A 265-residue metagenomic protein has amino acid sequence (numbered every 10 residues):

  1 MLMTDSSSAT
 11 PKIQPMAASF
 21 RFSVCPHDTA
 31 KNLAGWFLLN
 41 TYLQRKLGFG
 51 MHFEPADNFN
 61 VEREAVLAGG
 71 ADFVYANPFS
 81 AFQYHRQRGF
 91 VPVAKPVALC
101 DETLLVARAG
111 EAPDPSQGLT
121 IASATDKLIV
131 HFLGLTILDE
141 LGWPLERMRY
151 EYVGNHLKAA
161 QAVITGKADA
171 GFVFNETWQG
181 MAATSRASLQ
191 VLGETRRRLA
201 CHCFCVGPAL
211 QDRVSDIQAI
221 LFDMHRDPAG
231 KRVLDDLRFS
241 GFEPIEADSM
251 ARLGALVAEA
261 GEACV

Functional and structural regions predicted by a protein language model:
M1-G70, A76-F79, A229-V265: N-terminal hydrophobic or amphipathic helices and topogenic motifs
I13, A17-C25, A98-V106, R186-L221 (+1 more regions): Periplasmic-binding protein-like
R21-Q44, F79, E102-A160, T165 (+1 more regions): Bilobed "Venus flytrap"/periplasmic-binding protein-like clamshell domains and structurally analogous long
F53-A65, E146-Q161, R198-L199: Short helix-initiation/N-cap motifs at beta->coil->alpha
E64-P115: Acidic, polar ligand-binding/catalytic clefts
A65-L67, S116, V163-I164, F204: Hydrophobic residues within well-ordered alpha-helices
Y75-Q87, A162-S188: A ligand-binding cleft/hinge motif common to bilobed small-molecule-binding domains
Q218-V233: Short glycine/proline-rich, acidic loop/turn segments that cap or connect secondary-structure elements
